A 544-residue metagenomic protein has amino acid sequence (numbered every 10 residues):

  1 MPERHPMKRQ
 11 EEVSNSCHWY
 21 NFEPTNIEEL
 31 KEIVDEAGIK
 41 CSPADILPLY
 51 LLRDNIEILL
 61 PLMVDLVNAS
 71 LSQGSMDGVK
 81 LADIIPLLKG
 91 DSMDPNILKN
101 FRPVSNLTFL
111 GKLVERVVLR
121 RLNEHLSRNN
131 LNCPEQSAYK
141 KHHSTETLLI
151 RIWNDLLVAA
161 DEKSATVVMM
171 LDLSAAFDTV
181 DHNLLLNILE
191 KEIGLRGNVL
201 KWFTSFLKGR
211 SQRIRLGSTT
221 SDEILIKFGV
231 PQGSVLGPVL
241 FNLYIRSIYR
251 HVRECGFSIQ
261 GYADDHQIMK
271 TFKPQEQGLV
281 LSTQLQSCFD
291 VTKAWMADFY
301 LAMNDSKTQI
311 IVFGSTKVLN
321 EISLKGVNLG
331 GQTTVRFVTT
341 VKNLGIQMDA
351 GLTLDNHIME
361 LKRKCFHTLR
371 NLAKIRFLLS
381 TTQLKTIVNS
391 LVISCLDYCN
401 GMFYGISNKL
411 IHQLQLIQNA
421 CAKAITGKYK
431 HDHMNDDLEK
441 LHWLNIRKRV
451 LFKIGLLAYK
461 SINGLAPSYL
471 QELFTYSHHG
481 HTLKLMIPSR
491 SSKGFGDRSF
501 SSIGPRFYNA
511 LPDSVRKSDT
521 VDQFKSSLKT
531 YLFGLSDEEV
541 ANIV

Functional and structural regions predicted by a protein language model:
M1-K99, S105, F109, L113 (+4 more regions): Surface-exposed loop/turn segments and immediately adjacent short secondary-structure elements within folded domains
P2-L30, V79-D83, E124-T179, K201 (+1 more regions): Active-site-proximal segment of RNA-dependent polymerases
G38-L47, N96-N106, E146-L189: Conserved catalytic palm subdomain of right-hand nucleotidyl-transferase polymerases, strongest for RNA-directed enzymes
V118-Q136, D161, P238-K273: Active-site palm subdomain of RNA-directed nucleic acid polymerases
L173-A263: Conserved polymerase palm-domain catalytic core
A175-I193, Q267-K293: Catalytic palm subdomain of template-directed nucleic-acid polymerases, centered on the conserved carboxylate motif
S287, A302-T339: Short, conserved micro-motifs composed of acidic
Q332-M402: Basic, alpha-helical interaction scaffolds
